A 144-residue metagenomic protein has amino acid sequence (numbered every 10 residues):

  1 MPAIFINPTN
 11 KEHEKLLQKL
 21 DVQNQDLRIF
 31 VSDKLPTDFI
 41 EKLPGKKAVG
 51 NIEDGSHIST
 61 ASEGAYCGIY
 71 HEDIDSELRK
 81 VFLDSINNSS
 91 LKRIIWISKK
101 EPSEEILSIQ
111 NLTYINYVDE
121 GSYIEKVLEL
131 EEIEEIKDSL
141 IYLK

Functional and structural regions predicted by a protein language model:
M1-I4: Extreme N-terminal starter segment of soluble prokaryotic enzymes
I6, K19, D26-F30, C67 (+1 more regions): Conserved Rossmann-fold NAD(P)-dependent oxidoreductase catalytic core, especially the SDR/UDP-sugar
T9: Conserved glycine-rich cofactor-binding loop
H13-E14: N-terminal Rossmann-fold NAD(P) dinucleotide-binding loop
P36-L43, T60, S103-I109: Short loop/helix-cap segments at secondary-structure boundaries that form the rim of catalytic
K42-C67: Conserved Rossmann-fold cofactor-binding substructure of NAD(P)-dependent oxidoreductases
E72-I74, S98: Conserved NAD(P)H cofactor-binding loop of Rossmann-fold oxidoreductase domains
I106-K144: Conserved beta-loop-beta element that borders a ligand/cofactor-binding pocket
